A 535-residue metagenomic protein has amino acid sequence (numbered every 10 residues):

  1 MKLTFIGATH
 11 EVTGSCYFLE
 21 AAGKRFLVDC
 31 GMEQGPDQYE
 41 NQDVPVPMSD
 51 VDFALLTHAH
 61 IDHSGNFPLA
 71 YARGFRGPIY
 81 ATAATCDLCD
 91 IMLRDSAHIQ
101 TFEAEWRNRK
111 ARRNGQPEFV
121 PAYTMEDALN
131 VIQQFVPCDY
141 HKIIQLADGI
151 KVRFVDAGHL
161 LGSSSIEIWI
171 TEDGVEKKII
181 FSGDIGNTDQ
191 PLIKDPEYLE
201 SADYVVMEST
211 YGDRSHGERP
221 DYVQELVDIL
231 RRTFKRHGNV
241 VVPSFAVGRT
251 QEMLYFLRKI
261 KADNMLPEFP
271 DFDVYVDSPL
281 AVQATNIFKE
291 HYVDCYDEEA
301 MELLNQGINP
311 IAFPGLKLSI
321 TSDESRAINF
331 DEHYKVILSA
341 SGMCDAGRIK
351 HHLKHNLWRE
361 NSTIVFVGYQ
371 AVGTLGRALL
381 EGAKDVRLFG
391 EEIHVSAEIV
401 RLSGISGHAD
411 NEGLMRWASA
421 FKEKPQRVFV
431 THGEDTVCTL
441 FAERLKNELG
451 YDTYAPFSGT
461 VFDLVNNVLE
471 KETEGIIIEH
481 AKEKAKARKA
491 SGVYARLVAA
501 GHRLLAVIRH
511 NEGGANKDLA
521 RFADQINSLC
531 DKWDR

Functional and structural regions predicted by a protein language model:
M1-L55, S64, Y71-E252, F256-D273: His/Asp/Glu-rich metal-coordinating catalytic cores of metallo-dependent phosphodiesterases/hydrolases acting on
R94-I99, E103-W106, D221-V223, F256-K261 (+4 more regions): Short secondary-structure boundary/capping segments
I150-F154, I287-C295, M415-R416, V465-I477: Short, surface-exposed amphipathic charged segments that create phosphate/polyanion-binding patches used for binding
P191-V206, V293-A300, Q370-S396: Short, compositionally biased "basic patch" segments
I229-T374, V386-R387, K422, V437 (+2 more regions): Hard-cation-handling environments
R359, E434-E479: C-terminal, active-site-flanking charged/polar segments
R387-A418: Generic long, charged, amphipathic alpha-helical segments
G459-D518: Charged, amphipathic alpha-helical linkers/stalks
